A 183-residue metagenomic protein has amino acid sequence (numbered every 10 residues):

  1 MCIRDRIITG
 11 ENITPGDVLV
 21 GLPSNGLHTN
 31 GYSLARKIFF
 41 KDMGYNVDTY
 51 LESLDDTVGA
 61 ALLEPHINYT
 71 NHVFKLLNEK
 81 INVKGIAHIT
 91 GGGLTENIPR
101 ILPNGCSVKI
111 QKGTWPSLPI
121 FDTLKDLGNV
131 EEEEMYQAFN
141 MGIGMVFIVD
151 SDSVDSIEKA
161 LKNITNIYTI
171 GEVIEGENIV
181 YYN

Functional and structural regions predicted by a protein language model:
M1-I3, F147: Short, small-residue-biased leader/transition segments that mark boundaries at the very start of proteins
R4-S33, E172: Glycine-rich anion-binding loops of enzyme active sites
I8, V18, P23, R36 (+3 more regions): A residue-level detector for conformationally permissive "hinge/kink" positions
Y32-G44: Short, compositionally biased
M43-N46, L51-L63, I67-N183: Glycine-/charge-enriched secondary-structure boundary and capping motifs
